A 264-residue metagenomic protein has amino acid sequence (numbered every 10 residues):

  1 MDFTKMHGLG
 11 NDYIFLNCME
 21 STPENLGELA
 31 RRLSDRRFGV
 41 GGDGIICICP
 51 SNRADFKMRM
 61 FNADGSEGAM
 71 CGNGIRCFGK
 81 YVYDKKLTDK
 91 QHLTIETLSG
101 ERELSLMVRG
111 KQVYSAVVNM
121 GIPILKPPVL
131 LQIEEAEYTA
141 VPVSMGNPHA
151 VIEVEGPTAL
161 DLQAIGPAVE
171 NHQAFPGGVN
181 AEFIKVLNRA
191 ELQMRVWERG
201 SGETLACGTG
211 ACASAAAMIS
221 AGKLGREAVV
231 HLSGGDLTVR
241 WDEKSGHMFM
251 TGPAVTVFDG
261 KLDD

Functional and structural regions predicted by a protein language model:
M1-Q112, V151-D264: A glycine-rich beta-to-alpha transition motif near the start of alpha/beta enzyme domains, typified by
Q112-M120: Short, solvent-exposed secondary-structure boundary/capping segments
I122-I124, M145-H149, A254: Glycine-rich beta-alpha junction loops
I124-P127, D259: Short, charged/polar, Gly/Pro-enriched secondary-structure boundary elements
K126-P128, A136-T139, A168-E170, N180: Glycine-rich, charged/polar anion/phosphate-binding loops that engage phosphate groups from diverse ligands
Q132-A159: Internal active-site segments that recognize and position negatively charged phosphoryl groups and nucleotide moieties
